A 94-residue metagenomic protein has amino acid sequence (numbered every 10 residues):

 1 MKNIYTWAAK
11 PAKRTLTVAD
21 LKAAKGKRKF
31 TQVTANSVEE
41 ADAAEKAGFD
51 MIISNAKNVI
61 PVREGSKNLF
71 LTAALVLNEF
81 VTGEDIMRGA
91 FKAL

Functional and structural regions predicted by a protein language model:
M1-V33: N-terminal amphipathic alpha-helix/helix-capping segment at the start of soluble metabolic enzymes
K2-Y5, P11, V38-L94: Active-site beta->alpha loop and helix N-cap motifs at the rims of alpha/beta catalytic domains
